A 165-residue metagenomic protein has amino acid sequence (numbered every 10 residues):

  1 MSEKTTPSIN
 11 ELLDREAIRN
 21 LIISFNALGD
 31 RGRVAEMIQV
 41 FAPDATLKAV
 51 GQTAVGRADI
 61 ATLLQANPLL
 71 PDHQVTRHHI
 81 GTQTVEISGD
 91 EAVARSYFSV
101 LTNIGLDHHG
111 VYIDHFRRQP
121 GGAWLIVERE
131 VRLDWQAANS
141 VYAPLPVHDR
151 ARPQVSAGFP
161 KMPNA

Functional and structural regions predicted by a protein language model:
M1-A35, Q39, P43: Short, low-complexity N-terminal intrinsically disordered segments enriched in polar/charged residues
R15, S24-L28, A94-S99, I104-H109: A structural preference for long, well-packed, hydrophobic secondary-structure segments
I18, P68, I87-V93, V100 (+3 more regions): A structural signal for the main folded, soluble domain(s) of proteins
V34-F98: A solvent-exposed, acidic/Ser-Thr-rich amphipathic alpha-helical stretch
V55, V100-T102, R132-L133: Short, surface-exposed beta-strand-loop junctions and turns on beta-sheet-rich folds
I80-V85, V100, V111-R118: Hydrophobic/aromatic beta-strand elements that line small-molecule binding cavities or substrate pockets in beta-rich
V93, V111-L145: Short beta-strand edge/turn micro-motifs at domain boundaries
A137-A165: Acidic/histidine-enriched, glycine/proline-rich intrinsically disordered or flexible terminal extensions
